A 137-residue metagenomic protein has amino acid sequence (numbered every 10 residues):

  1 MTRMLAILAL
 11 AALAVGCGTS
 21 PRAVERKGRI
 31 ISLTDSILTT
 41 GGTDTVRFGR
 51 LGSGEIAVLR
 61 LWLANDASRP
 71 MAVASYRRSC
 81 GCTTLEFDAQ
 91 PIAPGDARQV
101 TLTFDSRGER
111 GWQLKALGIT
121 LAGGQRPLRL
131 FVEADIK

Functional and structural regions predicted by a protein language model:
V15-G16: C-terminal motif of bacterial Sec signal peptides marking the signal peptidase cleavage site
R22-D66, I136-K137: Beta-sheet-dominated interaction scaffolds and their linkers
R22-V24, R110-I136: Terminal connector regions
V46, D96-L102: Short strand-edge motifs at loop-to-beta-strand transitions and within beta-strands of extracellular beta-rich domains
S53-R60, R107-A116: Short, solvent-exposed loop/turn segments enriched in Ser/Thr/Gly
L59-N65, V100-L102, K115-L121: Buried hydrophobic-core signal for structured, non-transmembrane domains
D66-R69, G108, G123: Short, acidic/polar linear motifs in exposed loop/turn regions
S68-D96: Surface-exposed binding patches on compact interaction domains or structured appendages
